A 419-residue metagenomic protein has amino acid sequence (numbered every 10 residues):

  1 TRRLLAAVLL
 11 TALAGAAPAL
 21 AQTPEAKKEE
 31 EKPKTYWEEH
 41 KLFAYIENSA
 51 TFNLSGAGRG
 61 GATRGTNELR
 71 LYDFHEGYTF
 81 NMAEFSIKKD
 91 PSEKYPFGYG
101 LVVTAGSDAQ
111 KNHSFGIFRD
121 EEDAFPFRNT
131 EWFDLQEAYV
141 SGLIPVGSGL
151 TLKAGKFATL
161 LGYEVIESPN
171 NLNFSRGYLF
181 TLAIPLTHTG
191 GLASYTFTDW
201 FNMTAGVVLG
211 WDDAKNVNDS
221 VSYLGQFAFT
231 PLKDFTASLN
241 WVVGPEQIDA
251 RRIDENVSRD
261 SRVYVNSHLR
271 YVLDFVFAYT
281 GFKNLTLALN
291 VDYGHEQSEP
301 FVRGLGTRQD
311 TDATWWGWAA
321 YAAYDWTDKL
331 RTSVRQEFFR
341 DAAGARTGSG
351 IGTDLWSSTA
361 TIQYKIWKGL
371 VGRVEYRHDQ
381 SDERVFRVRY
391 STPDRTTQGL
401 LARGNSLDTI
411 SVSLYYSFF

Functional and structural regions predicted by a protein language model:
T1-L69, S413: N-terminal periplasmic/intermembrane-space "pro-region" immediately following the signal or transit peptide
A17, Q22-W37, E84-E93, S141-V146 (+10 more regions): Outer-membrane beta-barrel proteins
A44, E76, F80-K89, E137-G142 (+9 more regions): Residues on the lipid-exposed face of transmembrane beta-strands in outer-membrane beta-barrel proteins
A44-F52, L101-A105, A154-K156, A205-L209 (+5 more regions): Transmembrane beta-barrel strands of outer-membrane/channel proteins
F52, A57-H75, Q110-Y139, L143-F229 (+1 more regions): Surface-exposed coil loops of outer-membrane beta-barrel proteins
E76-A83, E131-Q136, P185-T189, D219-Y223 (+4 more regions): Residues that define the transmembrane beta-barrel architecture of outer-membrane proteins
E93-F97, G147-L152, W200-A205, K233-L239 (+3 more regions): Repeated loop/turn-to-beta-strand initiation elements of outer-membrane beta-barrel proteins
Y364-I366, L401-F419: Outer-membrane beta-barrel "beta-signal"
